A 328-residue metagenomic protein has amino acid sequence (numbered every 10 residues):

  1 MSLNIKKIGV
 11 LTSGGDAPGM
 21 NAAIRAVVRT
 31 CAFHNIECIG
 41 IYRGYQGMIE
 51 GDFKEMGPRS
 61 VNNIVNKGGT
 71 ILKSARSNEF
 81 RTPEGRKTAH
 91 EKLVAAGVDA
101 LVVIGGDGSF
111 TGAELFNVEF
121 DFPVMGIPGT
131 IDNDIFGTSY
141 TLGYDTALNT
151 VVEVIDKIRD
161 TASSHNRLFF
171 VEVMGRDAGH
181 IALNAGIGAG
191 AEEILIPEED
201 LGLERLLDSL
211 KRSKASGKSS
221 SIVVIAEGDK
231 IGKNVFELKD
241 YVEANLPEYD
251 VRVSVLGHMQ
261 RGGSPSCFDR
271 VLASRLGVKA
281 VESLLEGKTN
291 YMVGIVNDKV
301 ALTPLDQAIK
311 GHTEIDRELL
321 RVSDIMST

Functional and structural regions predicted by a protein language model:
S2, M48-V103, G108-S109, L142-N149 (+2 more regions): Glycine-rich oxoanion-binding loops at beta->alpha junctions
S2-I49: N-terminal phosphate-binding or glycine-rich loops at protein starts, especially the Walker A/P-loop of NTPases
K7-G14, T70-A75, D99-V103, F169-E172 (+1 more regions): Short glycine-rich or small-residue beta-strand-to-loop segments that form or flank ligand, phosphate, metal/Fe-S
S13-D16, I41-G47, R76-S77, G106-G108 (+6 more regions): Short, ordered loop/turn segments at secondary-structure junctions
R25-H34, K54-S60, L115-G126, L142-T146 (+1 more regions): A glycine- and small-aliphatic-rich helix-loop capping segment at beta-alpha/alpha-beta transitions that lines
V103-G105, T111, L115, F120 (+2 more regions): Accessory alpha-helical/coil subdomains and C-terminal extensions that flank or cap enzyme catalytic cores
D240-T328: C-terminal non-catalytic interaction/assembly regions of soluble proteins
